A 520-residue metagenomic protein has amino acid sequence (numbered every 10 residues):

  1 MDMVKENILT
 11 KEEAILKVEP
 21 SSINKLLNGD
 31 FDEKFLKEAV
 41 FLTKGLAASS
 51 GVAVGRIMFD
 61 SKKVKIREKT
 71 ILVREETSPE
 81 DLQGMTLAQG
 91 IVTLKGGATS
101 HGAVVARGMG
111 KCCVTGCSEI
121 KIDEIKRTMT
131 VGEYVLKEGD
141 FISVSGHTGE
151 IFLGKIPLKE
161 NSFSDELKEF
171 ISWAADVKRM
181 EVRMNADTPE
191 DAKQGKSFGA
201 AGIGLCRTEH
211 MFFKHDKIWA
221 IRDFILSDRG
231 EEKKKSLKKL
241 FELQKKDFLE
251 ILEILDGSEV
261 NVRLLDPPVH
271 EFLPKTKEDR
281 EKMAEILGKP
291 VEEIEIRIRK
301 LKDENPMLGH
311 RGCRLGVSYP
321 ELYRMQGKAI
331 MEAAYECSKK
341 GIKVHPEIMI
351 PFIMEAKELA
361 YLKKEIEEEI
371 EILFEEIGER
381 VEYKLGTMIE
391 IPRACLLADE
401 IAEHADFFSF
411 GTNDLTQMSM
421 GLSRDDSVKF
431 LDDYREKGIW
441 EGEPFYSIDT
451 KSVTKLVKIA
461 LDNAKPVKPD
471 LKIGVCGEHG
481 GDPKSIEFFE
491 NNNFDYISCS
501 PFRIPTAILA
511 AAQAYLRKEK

Functional and structural regions predicted by a protein language model:
M1-K17: Extended, domain-scale alpha-helical bundle/helix-rich regions
N7, A106, I142, I330 (+1 more regions): Residue-level signal for inorganic ion chemistry
L9-K11, T99, P290, E355: Helix N-cap / loop-to-helix initiation motif
T10-A14, V114, V260, D470-I473: Acidic/polar loop patches that form or flank catalytic/metal-binding clefts of enzymes that bind anionic ligands
A14-I15, A103, A512: Short hydrophobic alpha-helical segments that form membrane-spanning helices or hydrophobic packing faces of helical
P20-K25: A short structural micro-motif
L26-L36, V40-K44, A48-T70, R74-C206 (+1 more regions): Acidic, glycine-rich flexible loop/linker segments
F163-D165, W173-K520: Conserved alpha/beta-domain cores
